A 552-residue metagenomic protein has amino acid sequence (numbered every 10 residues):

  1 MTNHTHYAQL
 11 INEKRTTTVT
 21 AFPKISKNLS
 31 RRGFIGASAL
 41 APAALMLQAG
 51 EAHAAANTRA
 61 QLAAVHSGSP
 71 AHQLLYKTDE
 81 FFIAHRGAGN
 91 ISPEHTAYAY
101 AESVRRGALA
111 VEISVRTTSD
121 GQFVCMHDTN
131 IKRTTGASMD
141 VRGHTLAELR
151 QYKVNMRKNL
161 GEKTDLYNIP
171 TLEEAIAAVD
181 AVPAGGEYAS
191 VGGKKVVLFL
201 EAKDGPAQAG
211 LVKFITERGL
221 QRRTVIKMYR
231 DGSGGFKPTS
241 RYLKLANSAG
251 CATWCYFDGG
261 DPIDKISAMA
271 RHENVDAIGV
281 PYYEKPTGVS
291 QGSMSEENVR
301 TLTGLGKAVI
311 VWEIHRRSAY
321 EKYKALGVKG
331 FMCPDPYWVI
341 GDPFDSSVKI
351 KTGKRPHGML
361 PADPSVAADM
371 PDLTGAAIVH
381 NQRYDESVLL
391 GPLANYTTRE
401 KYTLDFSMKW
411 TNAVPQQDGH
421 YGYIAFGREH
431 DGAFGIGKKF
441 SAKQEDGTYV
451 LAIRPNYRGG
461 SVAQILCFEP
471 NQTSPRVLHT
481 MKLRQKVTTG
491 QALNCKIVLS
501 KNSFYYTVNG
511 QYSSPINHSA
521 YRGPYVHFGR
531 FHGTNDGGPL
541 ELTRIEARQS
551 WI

Functional and structural regions predicted by a protein language model:
M1-L29, A37-L47, A55-A56: N-terminal secretory signal peptides
H66-P70, E80, H127-R241, S248: Metal-dependent phosphodiesterase/phospholipase catalytic core, i.e., the His/Asp/Glu-rich active-site region
S67, A252-A368: C-terminal active-site rim and adjoining tail of enzyme catalytic domains
D204, F344-T403, T411-Q416: Low-complexity, Ser/Thr/Pro/Gly-rich disordered linker/stalk regions
V309, F406, V487-N517: Carbohydrate-binding surfaces in secreted/extracellular proteins
R383-L466: Secretory/extracellular carbohydrate-interaction modules and structurally similar beta-sandwich "look-alikes"
N471-N494: Short, aromatic/His-centered strand-loop micro-motif at the edge of beta-sheets
I516-R544: Flexible glycan-contacting loops in extracellular carbohydrate-active proteins
